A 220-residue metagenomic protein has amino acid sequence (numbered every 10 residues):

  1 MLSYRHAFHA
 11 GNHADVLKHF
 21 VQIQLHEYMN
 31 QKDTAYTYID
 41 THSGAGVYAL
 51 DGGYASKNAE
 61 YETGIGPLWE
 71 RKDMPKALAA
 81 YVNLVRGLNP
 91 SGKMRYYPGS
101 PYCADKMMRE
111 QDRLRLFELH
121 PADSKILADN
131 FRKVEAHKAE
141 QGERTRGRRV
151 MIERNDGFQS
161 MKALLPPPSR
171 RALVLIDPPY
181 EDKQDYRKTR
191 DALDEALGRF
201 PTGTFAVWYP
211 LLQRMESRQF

Functional and structural regions predicted by a protein language model:
M1-F220: Class I S-adenosyl-L-methionine-dependent methyltransferase catalytic core
